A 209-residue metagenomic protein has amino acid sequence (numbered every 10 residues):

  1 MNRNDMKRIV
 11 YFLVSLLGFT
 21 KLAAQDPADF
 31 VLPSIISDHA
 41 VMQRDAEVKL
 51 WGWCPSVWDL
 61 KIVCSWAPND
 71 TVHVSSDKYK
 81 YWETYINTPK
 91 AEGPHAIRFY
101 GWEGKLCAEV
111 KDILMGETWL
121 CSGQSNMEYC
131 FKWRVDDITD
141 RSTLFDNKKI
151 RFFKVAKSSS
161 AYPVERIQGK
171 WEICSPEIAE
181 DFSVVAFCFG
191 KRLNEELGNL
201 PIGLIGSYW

Functional and structural regions predicted by a protein language model:
M1-P27: Bacterial Sec-dependent N-terminal signal peptides
Q25-W209: Cell-envelope and extracellular/periplasmic
